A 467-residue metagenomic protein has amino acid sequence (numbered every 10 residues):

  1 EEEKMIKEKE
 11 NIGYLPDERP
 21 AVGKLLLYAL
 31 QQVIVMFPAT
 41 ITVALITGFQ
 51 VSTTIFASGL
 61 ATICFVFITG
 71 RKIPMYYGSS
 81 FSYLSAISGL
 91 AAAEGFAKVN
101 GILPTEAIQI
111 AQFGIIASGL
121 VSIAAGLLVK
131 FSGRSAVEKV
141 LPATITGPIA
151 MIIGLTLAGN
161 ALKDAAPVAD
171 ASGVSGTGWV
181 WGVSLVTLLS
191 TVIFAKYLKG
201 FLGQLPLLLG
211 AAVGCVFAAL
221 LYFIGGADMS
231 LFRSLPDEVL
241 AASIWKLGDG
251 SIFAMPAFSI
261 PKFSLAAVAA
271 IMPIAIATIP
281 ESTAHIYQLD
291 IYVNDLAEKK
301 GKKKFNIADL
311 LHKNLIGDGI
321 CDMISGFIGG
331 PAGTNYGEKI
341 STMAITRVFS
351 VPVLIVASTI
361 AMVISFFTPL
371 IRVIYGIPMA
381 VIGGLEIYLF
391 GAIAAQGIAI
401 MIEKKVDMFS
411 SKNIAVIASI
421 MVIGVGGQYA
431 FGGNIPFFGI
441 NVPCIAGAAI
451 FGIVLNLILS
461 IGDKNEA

Functional and structural regions predicted by a protein language model:
E1-L27, M229-A257, I291-K313, I458-A467: Intrinsically disordered, low-complexity non-transmembrane regions of multi-pass membrane transporters
M5-Y77, F81-T105: N-terminal signal-anchor module of multipass membrane proteins
Y14-P16, P20-V22, L45-F65, P273-V351: Membrane-embedded helical hairpins/re-entrant loop segments and their flanking transmembrane helices within multi-pass
G23-A39, G176-T187, L205, I244-L289: Hydrophobic, membrane-embedded alpha-helices of multi-pass small-molecule transporters
I46-F49, R71, A92-T105, G133 (+6 more regions): Juxtamembrane helix-boundary/capping and inter-helix hinge elements in multi-pass membrane proteins
F49-T54, R71-S85, V137-T146, G203-L209 (+3 more regions): Short, non-helical or kinked segments that cap or interrupt transmembrane helices
S88-E94, A195, K339-L354, I360-S365: Interfacial segments of multi-pass membrane proteins
A107-G225, V356-A467: Membrane-embedded alpha-helical modules
